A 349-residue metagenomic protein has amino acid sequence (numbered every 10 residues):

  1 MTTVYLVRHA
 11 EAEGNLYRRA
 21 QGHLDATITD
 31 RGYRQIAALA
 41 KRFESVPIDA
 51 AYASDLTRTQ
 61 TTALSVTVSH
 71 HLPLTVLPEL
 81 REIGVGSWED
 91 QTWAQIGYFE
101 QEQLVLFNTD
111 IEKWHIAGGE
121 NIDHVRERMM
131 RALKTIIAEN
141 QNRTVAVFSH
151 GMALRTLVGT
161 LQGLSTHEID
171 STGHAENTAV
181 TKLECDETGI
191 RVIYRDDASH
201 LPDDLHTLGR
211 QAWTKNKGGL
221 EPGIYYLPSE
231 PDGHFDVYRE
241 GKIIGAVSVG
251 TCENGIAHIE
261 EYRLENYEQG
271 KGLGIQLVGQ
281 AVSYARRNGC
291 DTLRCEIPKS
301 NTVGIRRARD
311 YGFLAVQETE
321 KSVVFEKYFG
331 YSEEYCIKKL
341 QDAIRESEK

Functional and structural regions predicted by a protein language model:
V7-L72, V76: Active-site-proximal alpha-helix that buttresses catalytic centers in soluble enzyme cores
Q60, M130-G189: Active-site-adjacent alpha-helix immediately C-terminal to a catalytic or transition-state-stabilizing loop
H70-R128, Y194-D197: Phosphate-handling substructures
G86-Q95, T160-S229, S332-E348: Acidic, low-complexity terminal tails and accessory targeting/binding regions of phosphate-metabolizing enzymes
L157, I275, K299-Q317: Conserved active-site alpha-helix within GNAT-family acetyltransferase domains
L220-E260, E265, V278, T319 (+1 more regions): Acetyl-CoA-dependent GNAT
L264, G270-S283, D310: Conserved acetyl-CoA-binding loop-helix of GNAT-fold acetyltransferases
A285-I297: Conserved GNAT acetyl-CoA-binding A-motif
